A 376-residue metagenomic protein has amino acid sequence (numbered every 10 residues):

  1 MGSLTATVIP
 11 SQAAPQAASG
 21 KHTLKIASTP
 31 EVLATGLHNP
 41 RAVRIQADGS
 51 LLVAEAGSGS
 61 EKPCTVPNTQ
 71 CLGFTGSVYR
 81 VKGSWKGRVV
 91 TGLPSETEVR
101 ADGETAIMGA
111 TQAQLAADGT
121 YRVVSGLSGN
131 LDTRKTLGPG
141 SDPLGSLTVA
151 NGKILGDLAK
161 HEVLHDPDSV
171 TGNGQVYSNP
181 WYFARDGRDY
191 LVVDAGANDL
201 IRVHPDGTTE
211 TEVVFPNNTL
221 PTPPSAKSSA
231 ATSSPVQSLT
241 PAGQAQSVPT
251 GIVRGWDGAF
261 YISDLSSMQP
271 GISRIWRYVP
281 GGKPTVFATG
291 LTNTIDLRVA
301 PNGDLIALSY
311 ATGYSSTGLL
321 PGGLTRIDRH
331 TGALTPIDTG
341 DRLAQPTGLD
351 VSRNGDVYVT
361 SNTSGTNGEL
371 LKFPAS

Functional and structural regions predicted by a protein language model:
S3-T29, A42, S58-S60, N362-T363: C-terminal region of N-terminal signal peptides and the immediate post-cleavage residues of exported proteins
E31-V32, W85-P94, N151-H161, E210-S225 (+2 more regions): Beta-propeller fold detector
G36-D48, T75, E96-T120, L144 (+9 more regions): Beta-rich, blade/repeat-based domains predominating in secreted/periplasmic proteins but also intracellular
L52-A56, S60-E61, R122-S125, V192-V193 (+3 more regions): Residue position within the beta-strands of beta-propeller blades
E55-K86: Beta-propeller domains
S58-K62, S128-D132, A197-D199, S266-P270 (+2 more regions): Short glycine/acidic-enriched loop and turn motifs that connect beta-strands
P67-Q70, F74-Y79, P143-T148, D199-R202 (+3 more regions): A short loop-to-beta-strand structural motif that recurs across blades of beta-propeller domains
V81-W85, V149-N151, H204-T208, Y278-K283 (+2 more regions): Short loop/turn segments that connect beta-strands within beta-propeller blades
